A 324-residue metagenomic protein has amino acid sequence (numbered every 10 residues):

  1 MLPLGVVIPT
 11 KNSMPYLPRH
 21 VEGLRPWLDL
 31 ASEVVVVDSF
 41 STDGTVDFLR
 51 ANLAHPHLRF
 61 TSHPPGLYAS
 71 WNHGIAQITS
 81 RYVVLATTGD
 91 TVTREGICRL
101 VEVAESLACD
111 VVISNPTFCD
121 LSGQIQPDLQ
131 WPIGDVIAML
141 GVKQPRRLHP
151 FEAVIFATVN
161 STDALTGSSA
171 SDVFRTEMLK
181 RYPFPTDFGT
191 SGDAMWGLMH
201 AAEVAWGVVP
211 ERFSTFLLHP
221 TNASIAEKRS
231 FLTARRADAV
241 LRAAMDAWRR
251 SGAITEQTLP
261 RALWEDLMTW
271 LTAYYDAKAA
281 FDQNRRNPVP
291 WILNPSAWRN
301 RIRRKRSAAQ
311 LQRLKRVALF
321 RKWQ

Functional and structural regions predicted by a protein language model:
N12-P26: Short, well-formed alpha-helical segments that are part of the catalytic scaffolds of diverse glycosyltransferases
P15-P18, D43-A51, E95: Acidic helix N-cap motif at the loop->helix transition within catalytic regions of sugar-transfer enzymes
D38-D47, T87: A conserved acidic beta->alpha catalytic loop
S62-I78, T88-T91: Glycine-rich, basic loop-to-helix element that forms the pyrophosphate-binding segment of sugar-nucleotide handling
V83: Short aromatic/hydrophobic "clamp" motif used to bind/position activated sugar donors
I97-A138: Conserved donor NDP-sugar-binding/catalytic core segment of glycosyltransferases
A138-S230: Conserved nucleotide-sugar donor-binding catalytic segment
M139, R212-P220, I225-E256, K278-P290: Catalytic core of nucleotide-sugar-dependent glycosyltransferases
